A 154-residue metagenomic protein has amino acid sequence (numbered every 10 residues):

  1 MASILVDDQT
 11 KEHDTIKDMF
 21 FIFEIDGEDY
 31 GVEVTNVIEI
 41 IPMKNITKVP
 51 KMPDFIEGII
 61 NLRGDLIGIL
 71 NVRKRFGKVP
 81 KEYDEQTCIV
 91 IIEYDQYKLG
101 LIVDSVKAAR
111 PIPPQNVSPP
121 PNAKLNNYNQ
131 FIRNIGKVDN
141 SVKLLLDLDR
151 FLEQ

Functional and structural regions predicted by a protein language model:
M1-Q154: An acidic, low-aromatic, low-complexity terminal/linker signal
